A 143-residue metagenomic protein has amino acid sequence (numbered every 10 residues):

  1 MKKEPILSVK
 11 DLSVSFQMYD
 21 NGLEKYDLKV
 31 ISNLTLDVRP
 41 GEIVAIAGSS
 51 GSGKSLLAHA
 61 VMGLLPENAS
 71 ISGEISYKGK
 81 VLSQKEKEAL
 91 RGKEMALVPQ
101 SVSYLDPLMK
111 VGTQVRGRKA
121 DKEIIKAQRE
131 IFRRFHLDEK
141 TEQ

Functional and structural regions predicted by a protein language model:
S8, T35-D37: ABC ATPase nucleotide-binding domain
A47-S49: The feature captures the beta-strand-to-loop junction immediately N-terminal to the Walker
M62-L65: Helix-to-loop junction immediately C-terminal to a conserved catalytic motif
S70-V81: Conserved ABC transporter NBD signature motif
V81-A96: ABC ATPase NBD coupling module
S101, P107-D121: Q-loop/switch helix immediately C-terminal to the Walker
I125-T141: Conserved ABC ATPase "signature" region
